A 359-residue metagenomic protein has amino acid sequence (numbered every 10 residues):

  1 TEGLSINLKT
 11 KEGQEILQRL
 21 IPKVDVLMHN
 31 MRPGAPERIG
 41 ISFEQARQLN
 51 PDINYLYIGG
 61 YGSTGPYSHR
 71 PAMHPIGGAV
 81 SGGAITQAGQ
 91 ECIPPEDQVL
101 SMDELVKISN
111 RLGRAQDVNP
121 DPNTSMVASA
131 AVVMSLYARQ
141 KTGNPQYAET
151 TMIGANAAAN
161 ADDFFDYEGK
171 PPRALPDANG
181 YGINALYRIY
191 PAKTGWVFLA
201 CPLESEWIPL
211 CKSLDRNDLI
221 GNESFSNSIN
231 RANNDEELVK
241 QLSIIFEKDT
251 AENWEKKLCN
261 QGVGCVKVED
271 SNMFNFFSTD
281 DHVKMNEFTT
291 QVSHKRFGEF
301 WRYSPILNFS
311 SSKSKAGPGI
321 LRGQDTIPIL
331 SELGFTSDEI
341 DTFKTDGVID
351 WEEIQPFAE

Functional and structural regions predicted by a protein language model:
T1-Q48: A structured beta-alpha segment of the ubiquitous adenosine-cofactor-binding alpha/beta core
E37-V197, C201-P202, P209: Active-site-adjacent "lid/gating" segments in soluble enzymes
D166-P176, F277-H294: Short, surface-exposed loop/helix-turn segments at secondary-structure junctions that function as lids/hinges flanking
L186-C265: Aromatic-enriched alpha-helical interface/lid elements that frame and gate functional surfaces
C259-V283: Conserved PLP cofactor-binding pocket of PLP-dependent enzymes
H294-T342: Flexible, small-/acidic-enriched active-site or ligand-binding loops
D338-E359: Amphipathic terminal alpha-helices
